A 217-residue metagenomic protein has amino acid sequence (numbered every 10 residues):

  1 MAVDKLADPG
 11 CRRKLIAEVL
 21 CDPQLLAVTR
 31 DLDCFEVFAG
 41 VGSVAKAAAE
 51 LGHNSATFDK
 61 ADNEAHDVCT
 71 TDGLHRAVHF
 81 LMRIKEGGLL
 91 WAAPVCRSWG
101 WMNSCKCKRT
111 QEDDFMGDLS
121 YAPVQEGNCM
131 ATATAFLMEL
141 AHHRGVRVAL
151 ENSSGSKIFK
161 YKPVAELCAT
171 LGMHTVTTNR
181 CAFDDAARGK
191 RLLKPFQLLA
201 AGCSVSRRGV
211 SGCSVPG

Functional and structural regions predicted by a protein language model:
M1-G217: Conserved active-site and SAM-binding loop architecture of S-adenosyl-L-methionine-dependent nucleic-acid
